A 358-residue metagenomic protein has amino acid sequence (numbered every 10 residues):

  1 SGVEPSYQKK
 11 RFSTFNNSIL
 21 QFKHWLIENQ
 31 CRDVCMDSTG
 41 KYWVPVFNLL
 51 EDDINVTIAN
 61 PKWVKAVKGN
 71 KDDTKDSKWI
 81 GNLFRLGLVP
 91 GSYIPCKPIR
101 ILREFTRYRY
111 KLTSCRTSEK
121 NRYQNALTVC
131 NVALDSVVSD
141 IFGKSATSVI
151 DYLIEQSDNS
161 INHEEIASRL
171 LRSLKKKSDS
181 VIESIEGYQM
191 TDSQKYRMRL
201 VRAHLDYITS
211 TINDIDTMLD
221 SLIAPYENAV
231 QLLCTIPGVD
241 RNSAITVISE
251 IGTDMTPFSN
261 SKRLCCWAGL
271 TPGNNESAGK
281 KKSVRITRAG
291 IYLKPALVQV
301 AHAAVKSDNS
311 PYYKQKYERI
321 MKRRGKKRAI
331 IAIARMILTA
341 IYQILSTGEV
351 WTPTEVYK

Functional and structural regions predicted by a protein language model:
S1-K358: A detector of single, family-specific signature residues that are central to catalytic or substrate-handling motifs
